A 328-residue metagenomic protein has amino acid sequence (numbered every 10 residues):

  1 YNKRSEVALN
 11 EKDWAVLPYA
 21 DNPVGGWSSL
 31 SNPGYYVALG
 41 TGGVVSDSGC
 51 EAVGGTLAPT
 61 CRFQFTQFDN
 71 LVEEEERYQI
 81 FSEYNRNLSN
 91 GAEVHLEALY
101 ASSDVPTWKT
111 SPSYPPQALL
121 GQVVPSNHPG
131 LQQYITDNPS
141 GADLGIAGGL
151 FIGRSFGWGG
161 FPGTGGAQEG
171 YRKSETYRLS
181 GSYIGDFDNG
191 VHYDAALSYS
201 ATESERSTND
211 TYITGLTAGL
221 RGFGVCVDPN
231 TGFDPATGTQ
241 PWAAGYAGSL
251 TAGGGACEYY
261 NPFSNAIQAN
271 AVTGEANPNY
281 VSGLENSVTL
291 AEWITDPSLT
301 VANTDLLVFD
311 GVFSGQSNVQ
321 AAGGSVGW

Functional and structural regions predicted by a protein language model:
Y1-G181, D186-T300, T304: Surface-exposed beta-strand-turn/loop segments characteristic of Gram-negative outer-membrane beta-barrels
N85-N87, I184-D188, S314-Q320, S325-G327: Structural signature of outer-membrane beta-barrel channels/translocons
